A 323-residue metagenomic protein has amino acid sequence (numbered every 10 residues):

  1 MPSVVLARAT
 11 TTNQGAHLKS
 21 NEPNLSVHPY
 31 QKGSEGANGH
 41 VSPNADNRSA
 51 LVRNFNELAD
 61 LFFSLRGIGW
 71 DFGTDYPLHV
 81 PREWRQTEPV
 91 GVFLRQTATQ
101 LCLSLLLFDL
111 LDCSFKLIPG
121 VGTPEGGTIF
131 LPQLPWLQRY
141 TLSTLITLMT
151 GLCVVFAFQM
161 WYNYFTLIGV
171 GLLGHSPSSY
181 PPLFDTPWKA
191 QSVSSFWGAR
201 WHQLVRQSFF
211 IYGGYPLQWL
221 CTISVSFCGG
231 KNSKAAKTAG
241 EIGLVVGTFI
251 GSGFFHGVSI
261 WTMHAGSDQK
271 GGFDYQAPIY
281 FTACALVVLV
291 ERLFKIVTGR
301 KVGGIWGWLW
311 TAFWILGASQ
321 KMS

Functional and structural regions predicted by a protein language model:
M1, V92-L105, L142-N163, A239-F249 (+2 more regions): Transmembrane alpha-helices of multi-pass eukaryotic membrane proteins
M1-L134, T147-Y162, G171, H175-F184 (+1 more regions): Intramembrane catalytic core of multi-pass membrane enzymes that act on lipidic substrates
V4, V290-E291, Q320-K321: Alpha-helical transmembrane segments
D112-T147, G257-A277, L293-I305, S323: Membrane-lumen (extracellular) interface motif
N163, L167-G171, S208, W261 (+2 more regions): Membrane-spanning helices that line or support transport/gating and their immediate boundary helices in channels
G171-G253, G257-I260, C284, K301-S323: Membrane-interfacial catalytic/cofactor-binding modules of polytopic membrane enzymes
F281-I296: A short, conserved beta-to-alpha structural element at the edge of catalytic cores that scaffolds binding
